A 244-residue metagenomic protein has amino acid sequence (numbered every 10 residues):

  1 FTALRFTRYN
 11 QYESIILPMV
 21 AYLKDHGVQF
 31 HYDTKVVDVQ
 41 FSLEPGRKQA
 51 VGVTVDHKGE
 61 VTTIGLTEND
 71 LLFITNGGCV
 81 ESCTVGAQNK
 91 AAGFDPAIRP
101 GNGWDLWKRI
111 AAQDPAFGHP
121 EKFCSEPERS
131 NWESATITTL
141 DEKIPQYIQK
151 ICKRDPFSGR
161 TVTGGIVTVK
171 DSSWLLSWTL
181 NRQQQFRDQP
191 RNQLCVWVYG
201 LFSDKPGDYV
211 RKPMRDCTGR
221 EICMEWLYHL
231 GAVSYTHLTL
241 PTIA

Functional and structural regions predicted by a protein language model:
F1, I74-C79, C195-D204: Short loop/turn segments at strand-loop or loop-helix junctions that form parts of catalytic or ligand-binding pockets
T2-D70: Helical element adjacent to the flavin cofactor pocket in flavoenzyme catalytic cores
Y12-L23, D114-F117, R220-L227: Short, hydrophobic/amphipathic alpha-helical packing segments that form internal helix faces or helix-helix interfaces
H26-G27, L43, N76-T84, D114 (+2 more regions): A generic secondary-structure signal for well-formed alpha-helical elements
Q29, T75, T239: Active-site catalytic microenvironments for nucleophilic, acid-base chemistry
T54-S158: Glycine-rich loop(s) and the adjacent beta-strand/alpha-helix scaffold that form part
I137, E142-S234: Active-site lid/adjacent beta-loop-alpha segment flanking the redox-cofactor pocket in flavoenzymes
T236-T242: Conserved small/polar residues in nucleotide/adenosyl-binding loops
